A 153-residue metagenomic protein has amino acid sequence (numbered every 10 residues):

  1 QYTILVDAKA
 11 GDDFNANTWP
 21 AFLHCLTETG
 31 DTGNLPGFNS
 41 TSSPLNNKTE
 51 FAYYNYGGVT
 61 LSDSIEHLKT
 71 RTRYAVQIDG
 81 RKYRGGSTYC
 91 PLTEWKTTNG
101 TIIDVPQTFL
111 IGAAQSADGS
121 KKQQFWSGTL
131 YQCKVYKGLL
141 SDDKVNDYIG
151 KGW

Functional and structural regions predicted by a protein language model:
Q1-F51, V135-D147: Extracellular glycan-recognition modules
Q1-K9, R71-D79, R84, L110-A114 (+1 more regions): Residues within well-ordered beta-strands of beta-sheet-rich folds
L5-N15, G37-T101: Extracellular glycan-interaction surfaces
E28-P36, Y56-S62, A117-Q124: Short, surface-exposed beta-strand/loop "edge" segments at domain boundaries and coil↔beta transitions
L92, V145-W153: Extracytoplasmic low-complexity segments
T93-T129: Flexible glycan-contacting loops in extracellular carbohydrate-active proteins
